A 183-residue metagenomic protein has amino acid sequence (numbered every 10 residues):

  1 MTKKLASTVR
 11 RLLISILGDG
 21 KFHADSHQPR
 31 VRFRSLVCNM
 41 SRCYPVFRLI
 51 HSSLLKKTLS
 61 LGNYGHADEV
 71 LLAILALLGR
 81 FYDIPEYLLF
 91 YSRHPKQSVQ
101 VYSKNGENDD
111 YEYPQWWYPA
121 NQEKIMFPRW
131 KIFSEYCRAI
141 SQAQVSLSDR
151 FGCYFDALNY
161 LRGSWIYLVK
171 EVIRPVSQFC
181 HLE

Functional and structural regions predicted by a protein language model:
M1-N108: Nucleotide-sugar donor-binding/catalytic module of glycosyltransferases that assemble extracellular/cell-envelope
D25-H27, K124, V145, V169: Coiled-coil-like amphipathic alpha-helices with heptad-repeat character
P29-F33, H51, I125-F133, V172: Alpha-helical structural motif
P29-V31, P45, M126, L147 (+1 more regions): Short alpha-helical segments used as structural interaction elements across diverse proteins
L36, T58, Y136-A139, P175: Residues that form generic nucleotide/phosphate-binding pockets
M40-S41, L61, P119-E123, L147 (+1 more regions): Residues at structural and domain junctions
Q100, N105-I140: A recognition module on extended beta-rich or small alphabeta surfaces enriched in W/G with H and D/E
R138-E183: Membrane-interface aromatic/basic loop that binds lipid-linked glycans or pyrophosphate carriers, typified by
